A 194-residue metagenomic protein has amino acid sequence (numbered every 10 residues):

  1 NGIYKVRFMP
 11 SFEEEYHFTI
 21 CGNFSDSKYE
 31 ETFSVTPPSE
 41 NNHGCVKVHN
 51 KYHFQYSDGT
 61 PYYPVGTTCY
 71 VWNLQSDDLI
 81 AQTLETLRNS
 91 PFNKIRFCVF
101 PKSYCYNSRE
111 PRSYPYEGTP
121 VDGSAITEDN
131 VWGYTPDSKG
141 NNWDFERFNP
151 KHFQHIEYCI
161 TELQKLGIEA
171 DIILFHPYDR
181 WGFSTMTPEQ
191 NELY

Functional and structural regions predicted by a protein language model:
N1-T36: Ligand-binding face of N-terminal immunoglobulin V-set domains in extracellular IgSF glycoproteins
N23-S25, P38-Y194: Active-site mouth of glycoside hydrolases
